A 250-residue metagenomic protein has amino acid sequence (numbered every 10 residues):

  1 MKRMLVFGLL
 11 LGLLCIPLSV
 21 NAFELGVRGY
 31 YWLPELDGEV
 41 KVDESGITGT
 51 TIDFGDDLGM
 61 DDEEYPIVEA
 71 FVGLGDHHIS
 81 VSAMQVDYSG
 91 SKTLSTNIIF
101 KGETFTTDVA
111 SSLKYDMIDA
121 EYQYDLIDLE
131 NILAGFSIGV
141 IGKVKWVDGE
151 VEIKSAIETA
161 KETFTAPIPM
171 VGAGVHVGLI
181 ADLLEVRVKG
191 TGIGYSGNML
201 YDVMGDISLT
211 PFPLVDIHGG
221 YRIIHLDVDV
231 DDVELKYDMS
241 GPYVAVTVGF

Functional and structural regions predicted by a protein language model:
V20-F23, I127-S137, I180-L184, L214: Short loop/turn motifs that connect adjacent beta-strands in outer-membrane beta-barrel proteins
E24, D119-A120, L209, D238-F250: Outer-membrane beta-barrel "beta-signal"
V27-G29, A70, I79-V81, Y122 (+5 more regions): Membrane-embedded beta-strand positions of outer-membrane beta-barrel proteins
Y31, V72-L74, Y124-L126, V144 (+4 more regions): Residue-level signature of outer-membrane beta-barrel architecture
E35-E63, Q85-M117, V147-A166, Y195 (+1 more regions): Extracellular/periplasm-exposed beta-strand and loop segments of Gram-negative cell-envelope proteins, dominated by
D57-G90, V109-F136, K189, F250: Outer-membrane beta-barrel transmembrane strands
I132, T165-P167, T191-D202: Solvent-exposed loop/turn segments connecting transmembrane beta-strands in outer-membrane beta-barrel proteins
L183-N198, I223: Transmembrane beta-strand segments that form the barrel wall of outer-membrane beta-barrel proteins
